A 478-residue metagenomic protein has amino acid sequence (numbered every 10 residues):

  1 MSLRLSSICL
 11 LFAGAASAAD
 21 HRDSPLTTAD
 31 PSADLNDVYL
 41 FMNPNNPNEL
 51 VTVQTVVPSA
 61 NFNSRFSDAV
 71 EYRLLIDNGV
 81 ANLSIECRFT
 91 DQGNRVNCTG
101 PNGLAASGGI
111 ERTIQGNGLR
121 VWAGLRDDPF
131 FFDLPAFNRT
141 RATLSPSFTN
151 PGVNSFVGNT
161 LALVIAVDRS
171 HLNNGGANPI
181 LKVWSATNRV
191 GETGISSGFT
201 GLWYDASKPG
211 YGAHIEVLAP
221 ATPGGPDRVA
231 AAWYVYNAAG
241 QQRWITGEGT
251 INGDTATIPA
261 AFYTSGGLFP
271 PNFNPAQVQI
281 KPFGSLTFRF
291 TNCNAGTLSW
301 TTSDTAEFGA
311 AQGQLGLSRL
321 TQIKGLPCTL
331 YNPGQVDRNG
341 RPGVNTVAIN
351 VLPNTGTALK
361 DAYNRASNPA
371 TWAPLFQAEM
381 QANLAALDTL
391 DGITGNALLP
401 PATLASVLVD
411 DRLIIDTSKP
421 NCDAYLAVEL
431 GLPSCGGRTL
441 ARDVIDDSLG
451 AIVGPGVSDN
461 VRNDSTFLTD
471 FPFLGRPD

Functional and structural regions predicted by a protein language model:
S2-C9: Sec-dependent signal peptide recognition, specifically the positively charged N-region followed immediately by
A13-A15: N-terminal signal peptide c-region/cleavage motif recognized by signal peptidases
A18-E192, P282-T287, A295, T301-S303 (+1 more regions): Surface-exposed extracytoplasmic segments
L74, A213-E216, T246-G249, F283-R289 (+2 more regions): Hydrophobic/aromatic beta-strand elements that line small-molecule binding cavities or substrate pockets in beta-rich
L83-C87, G108, G247-D254, I258-A261 (+1 more regions): Short, surface-exposed loop motifs enriched in S/T, G, D/E and P with embedded aromatic residues
G191-L202, R289, Q322-T329: N-terminal helix-cap/turn-to-beta initiation motif at the start of protein domains
S196-P282: Central antiparallel beta-sheet cores of small beta-barrel/beta-sandwich binding domains
A306-Q314: Beta-sandwich strand segments
